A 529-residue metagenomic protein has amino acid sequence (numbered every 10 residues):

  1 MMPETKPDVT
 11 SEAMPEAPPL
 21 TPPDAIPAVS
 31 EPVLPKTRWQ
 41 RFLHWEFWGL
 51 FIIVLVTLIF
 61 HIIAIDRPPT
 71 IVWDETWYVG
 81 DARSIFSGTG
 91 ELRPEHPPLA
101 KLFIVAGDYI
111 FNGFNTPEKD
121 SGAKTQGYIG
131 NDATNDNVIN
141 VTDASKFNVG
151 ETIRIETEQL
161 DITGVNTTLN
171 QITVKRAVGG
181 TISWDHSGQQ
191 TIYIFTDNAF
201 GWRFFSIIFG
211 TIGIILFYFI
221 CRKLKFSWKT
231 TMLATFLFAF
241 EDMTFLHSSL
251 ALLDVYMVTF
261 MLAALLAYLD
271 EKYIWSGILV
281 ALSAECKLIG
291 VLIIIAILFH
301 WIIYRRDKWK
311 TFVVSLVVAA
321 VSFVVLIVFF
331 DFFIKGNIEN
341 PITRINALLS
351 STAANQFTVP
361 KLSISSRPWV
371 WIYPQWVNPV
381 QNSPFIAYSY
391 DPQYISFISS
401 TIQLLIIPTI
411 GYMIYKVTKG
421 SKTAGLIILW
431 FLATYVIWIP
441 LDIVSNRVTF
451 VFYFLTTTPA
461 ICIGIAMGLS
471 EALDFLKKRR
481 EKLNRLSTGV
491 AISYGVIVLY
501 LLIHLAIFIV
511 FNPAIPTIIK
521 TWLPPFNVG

Functional and structural regions predicted by a protein language model:
M2-K6, E12-P15, P19-A28, F312-S315 (+7 more regions): Transmembrane helical bundles and short interhelical boundary loops of multi-pass, membrane-embedded
V54-T57, A234-A239, L266, V280-A284: Short helix- or helix-capping micro-motifs that position conserved polar/aromatic residues at function-defining sites
L55, F200, F204-K225, A263 (+1 more regions): Transmembrane-helix motifs of polytopic, lipid-linked glycan transferases
V72-W73, M243-D254: Short acidic/glycine- and proline-prone juxtamembrane loop motifs at membrane-interface regions of multi-pass membrane
T116-G188: Autoprocessing Asn-cyclization modules and mimics
I214-F240, W275: Transmembrane-helix signature of polytopic, membrane-embedded enzymes that assemble or transfer cell-envelope glycans
Y256-W275, L279, A460-G464: Specific aromatic-rich, kink-prone transmembrane helix
L269-D270, W275, V280, L292-V324: Perimembrane helix-loop-helix junctions
